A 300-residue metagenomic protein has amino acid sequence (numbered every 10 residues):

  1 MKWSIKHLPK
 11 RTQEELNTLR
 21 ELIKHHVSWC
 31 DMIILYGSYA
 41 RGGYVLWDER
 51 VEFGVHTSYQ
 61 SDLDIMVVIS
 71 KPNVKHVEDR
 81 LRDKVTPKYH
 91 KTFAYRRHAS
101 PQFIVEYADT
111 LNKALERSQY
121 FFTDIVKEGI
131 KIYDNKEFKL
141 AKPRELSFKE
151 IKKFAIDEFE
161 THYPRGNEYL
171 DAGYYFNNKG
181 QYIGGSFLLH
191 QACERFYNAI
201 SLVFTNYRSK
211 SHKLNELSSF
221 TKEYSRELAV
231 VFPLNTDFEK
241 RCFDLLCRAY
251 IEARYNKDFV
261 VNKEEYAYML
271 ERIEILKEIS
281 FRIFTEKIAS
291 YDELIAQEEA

Functional and structural regions predicted by a protein language model:
M1-L16, L22-I34, F93-Y95, L170 (+3 more regions): Amphipathic repeat-derived elements
K2-H26, L46, E52-L115: Metal-dependent nucleotidyltransferase catalytic core
D31-V45, E49-R50: Short gly/ser-rich loop at a beta-strand->alpha-helix junction or flexible surface loop bordering the NTP-binding
P72-D83, Y95-Y107, N112-A300: Terminal alpha-helical segments
